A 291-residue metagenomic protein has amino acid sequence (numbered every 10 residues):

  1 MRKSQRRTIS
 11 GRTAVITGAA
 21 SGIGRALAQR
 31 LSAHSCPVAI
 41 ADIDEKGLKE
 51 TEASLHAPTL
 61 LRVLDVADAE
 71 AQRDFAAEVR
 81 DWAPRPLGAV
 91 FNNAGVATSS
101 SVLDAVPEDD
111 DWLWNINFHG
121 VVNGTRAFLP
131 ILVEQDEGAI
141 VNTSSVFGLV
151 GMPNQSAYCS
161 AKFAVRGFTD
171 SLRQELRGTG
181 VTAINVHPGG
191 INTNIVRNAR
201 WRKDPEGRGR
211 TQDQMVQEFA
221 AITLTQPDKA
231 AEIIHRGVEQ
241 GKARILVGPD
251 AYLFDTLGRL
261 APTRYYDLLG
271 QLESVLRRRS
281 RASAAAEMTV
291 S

Functional and structural regions predicted by a protein language model:
S4-V38: Canonical Rossmann dinucleotide-binding motif of NAD(H)/NADP(H)-dependent dehydrogenases/reductases, specifically
E45-K46, V63-D74, P107: The beta1-alpha1 cofactor-binding region of Rossmann-like NAD(H)/NADP(H)-dependent oxidoreductases
S101-V102, V106-W114: Substrate-binding pocket helix/loop in short-chain dehydrogenase/reductase
L103, V150-A157: Active-site loop immediately N-terminal to the catalytic Tyr-X3-Lys motif of short-chain dehydrogenase/reductase
T125, A161: Active-site helix of classical SDR
S145: Residue(s) in the substrate-gating loop at a strand-loop-helix junction that position the organic substrate next
G178-P249: SDR active-site lid
